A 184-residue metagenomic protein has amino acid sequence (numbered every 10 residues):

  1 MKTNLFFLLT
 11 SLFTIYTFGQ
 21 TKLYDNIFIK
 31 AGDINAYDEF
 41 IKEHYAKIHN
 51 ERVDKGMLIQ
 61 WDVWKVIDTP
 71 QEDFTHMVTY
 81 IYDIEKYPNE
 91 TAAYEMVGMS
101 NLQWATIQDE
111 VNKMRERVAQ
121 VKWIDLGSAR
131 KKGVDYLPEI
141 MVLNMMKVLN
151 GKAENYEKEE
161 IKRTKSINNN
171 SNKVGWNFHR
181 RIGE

Functional and structural regions predicted by a protein language model:
M1-K22: Bacterial Sec-dependent N-terminal signal peptides
G19-E184: Short S/T/G/P-rich N-terminal loop/turn motif that feeds into the first structured element of a domain
